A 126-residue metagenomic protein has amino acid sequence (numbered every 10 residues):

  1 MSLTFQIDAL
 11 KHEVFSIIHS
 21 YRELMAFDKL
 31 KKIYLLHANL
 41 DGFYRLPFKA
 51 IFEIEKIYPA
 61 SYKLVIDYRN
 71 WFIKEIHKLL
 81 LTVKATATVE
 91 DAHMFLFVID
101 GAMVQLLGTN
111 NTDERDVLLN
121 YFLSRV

Functional and structural regions predicted by a protein language model:
M1-S2: Helix-turn-helix
Q6, L10-V14, D41, I99-L106 (+1 more regions): Hydrophobic recognition helices of helix-based DNA-binding modules
D8, H12, L40-F43, Y58-V83 (+2 more regions): Amphipathic alpha-helical packing segments from all-alpha helical-bundle domains
V14, I18-Y21, E55-P59, L80 (+1 more regions): Short amphipathic alpha-helical interaction patches enriched in hydrophobic/aromatic residues with interspersed Lys/Arg
F15-F43, F95: Hydrophobic alpha-helical connector segments
L30, Y44-F48, I73: A general structural signal for well-ordered alpha-helical segments in protein cores
L35-D41, K49-I57: Helix-loop "lid/cap" segments that line or gate small-molecule binding pockets
K49, Y62, I66, L81-R125: Hydrophobic/aromatic-rich alpha-helical bundle segments in the mid-to-C-terminal region
